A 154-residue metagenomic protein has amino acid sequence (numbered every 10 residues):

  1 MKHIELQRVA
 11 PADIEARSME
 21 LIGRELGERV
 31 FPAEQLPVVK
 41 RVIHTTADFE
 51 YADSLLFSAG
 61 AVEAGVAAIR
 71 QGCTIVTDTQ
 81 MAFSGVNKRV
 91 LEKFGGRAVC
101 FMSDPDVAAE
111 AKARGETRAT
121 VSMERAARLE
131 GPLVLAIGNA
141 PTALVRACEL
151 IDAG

Functional and structural regions predicted by a protein language model:
M1-T74: Electropositive, gly/pro-rich neighborhoods at or near active sites that engage anionic ligands
E25, T46, T79-Q80, M102-D104 (+1 more regions): Fold-independent oxyanion-binding glycine-rich loops and adjacent beta-strand/coil segments at enzyme active sites
A52-S103: Active-site cofactor/substrate anionic-group-binding motifs, chiefly glycine- and Lys/Arg-rich phosphate-binding loops
A61-A64, R118-R125, A143-R146: Well-ordered alpha-helical segments embedded in enzymatic catalytic cores
A82-G85, A140-A147: Short glycine/serine/threonine-rich phosphate/pyrophosphate-binding segments that cradle anionic phosphate groups
N87-V90, K112, R146-E149: Short acidic, glycine/serine/threonine-rich loops at helix termini
L91-A136: Long, charge-dense
I151-G154: Short, intrinsically disordered, charge-balanced linker/junction segments flanking boundaries in proteins
